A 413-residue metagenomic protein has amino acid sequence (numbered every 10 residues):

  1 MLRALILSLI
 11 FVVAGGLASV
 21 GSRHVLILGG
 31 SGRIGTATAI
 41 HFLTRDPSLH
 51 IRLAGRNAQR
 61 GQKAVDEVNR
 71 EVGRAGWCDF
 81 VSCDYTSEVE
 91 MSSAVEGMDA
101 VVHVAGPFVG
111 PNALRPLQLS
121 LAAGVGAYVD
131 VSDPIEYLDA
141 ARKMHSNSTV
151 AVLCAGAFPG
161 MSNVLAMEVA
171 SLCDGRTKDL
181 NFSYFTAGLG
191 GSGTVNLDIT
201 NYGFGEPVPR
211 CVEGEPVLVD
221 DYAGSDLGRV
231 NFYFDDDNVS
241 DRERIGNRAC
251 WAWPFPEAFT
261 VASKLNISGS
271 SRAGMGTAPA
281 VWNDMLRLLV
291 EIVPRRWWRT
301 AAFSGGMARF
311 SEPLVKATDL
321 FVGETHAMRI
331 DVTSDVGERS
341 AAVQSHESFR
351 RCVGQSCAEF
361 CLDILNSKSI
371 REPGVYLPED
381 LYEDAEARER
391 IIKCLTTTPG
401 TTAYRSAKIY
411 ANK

Functional and structural regions predicted by a protein language model:
A4-S22: N-terminal chloroplast transit peptides
V25-L43: N-terminal Rossmann NAD(P)H-binding glycine-rich loop of SDR-like oxidoreductase domains
G35, S171-K413: C-terminal catalytic/substrate-binding lobe primarily of soluble NAD(P)-dependent oxidoreductases
H50-R52: Short beta-strand element of Class I
A54-A58, Y85: N-terminal Rossmann-fold cofactor-binding loop
R70-S87: Rossmann-fold cofactor-recognition segment
S82-M98, P107: Conserved Rossmann-fold cofactor-binding substructure of NAD(P)-dependent oxidoreductases
F108-E213: Glycine-/Pro-rich loop/turn segments that contact NAD(P) or position catalytic residues in Rossmann-like domains
